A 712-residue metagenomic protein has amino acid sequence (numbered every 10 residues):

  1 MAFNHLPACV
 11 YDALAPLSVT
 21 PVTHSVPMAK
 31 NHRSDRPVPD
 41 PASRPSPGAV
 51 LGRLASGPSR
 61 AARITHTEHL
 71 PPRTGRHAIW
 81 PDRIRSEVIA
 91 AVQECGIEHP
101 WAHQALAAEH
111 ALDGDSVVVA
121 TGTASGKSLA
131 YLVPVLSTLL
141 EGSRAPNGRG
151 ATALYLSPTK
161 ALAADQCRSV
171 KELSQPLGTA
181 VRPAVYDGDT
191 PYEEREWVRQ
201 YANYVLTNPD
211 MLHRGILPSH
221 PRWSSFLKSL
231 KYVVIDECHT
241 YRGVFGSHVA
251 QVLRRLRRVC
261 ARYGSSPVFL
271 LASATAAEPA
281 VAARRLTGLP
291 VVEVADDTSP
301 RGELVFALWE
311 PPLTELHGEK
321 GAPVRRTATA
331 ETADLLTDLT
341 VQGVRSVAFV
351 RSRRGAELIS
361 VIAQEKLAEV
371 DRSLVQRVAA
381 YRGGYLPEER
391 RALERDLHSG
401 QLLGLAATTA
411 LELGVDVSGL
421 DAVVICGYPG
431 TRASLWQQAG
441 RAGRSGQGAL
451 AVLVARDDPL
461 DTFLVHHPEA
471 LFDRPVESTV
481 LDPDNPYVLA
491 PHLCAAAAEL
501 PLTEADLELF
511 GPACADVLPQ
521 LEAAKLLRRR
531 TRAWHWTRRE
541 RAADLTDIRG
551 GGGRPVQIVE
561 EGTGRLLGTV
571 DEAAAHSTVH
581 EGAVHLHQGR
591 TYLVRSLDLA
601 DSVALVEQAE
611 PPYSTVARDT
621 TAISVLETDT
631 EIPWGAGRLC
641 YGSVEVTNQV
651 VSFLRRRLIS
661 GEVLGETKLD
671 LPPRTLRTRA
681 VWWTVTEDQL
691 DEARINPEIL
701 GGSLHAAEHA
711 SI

Functional and structural regions predicted by a protein language model:
H5-L6: Short hydrophobic targeting helices and cationic amphipathic motifs that mediate membrane/organellar targeting
K30, L54-C95, H99-A102, L106 (+6 more regions): Helicase motor core with emphasis on the C-terminal RecA-like subdomain
P39-I64, S352, Q588-L597, D601-V603: Structured, non-catalytic alpha/beta "coupling" segments that mediate domain-domain communication and provide generic
G448-A451, D457-F472, D482, H492-T503 (+2 more regions): Extended Lys/Arg-rich polyanion-binding regions
